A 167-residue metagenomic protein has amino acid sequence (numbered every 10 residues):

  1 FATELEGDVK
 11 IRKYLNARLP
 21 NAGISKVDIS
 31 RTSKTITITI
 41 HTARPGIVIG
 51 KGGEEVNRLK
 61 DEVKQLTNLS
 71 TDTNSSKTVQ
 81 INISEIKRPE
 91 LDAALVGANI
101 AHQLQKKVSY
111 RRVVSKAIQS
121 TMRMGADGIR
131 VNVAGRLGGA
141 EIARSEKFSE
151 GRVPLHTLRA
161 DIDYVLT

Functional and structural regions predicted by a protein language model:
F1-T167: RNA-contacting regions in translation and RNA-metabolism proteins, encompassing KH/S1 modules where present
